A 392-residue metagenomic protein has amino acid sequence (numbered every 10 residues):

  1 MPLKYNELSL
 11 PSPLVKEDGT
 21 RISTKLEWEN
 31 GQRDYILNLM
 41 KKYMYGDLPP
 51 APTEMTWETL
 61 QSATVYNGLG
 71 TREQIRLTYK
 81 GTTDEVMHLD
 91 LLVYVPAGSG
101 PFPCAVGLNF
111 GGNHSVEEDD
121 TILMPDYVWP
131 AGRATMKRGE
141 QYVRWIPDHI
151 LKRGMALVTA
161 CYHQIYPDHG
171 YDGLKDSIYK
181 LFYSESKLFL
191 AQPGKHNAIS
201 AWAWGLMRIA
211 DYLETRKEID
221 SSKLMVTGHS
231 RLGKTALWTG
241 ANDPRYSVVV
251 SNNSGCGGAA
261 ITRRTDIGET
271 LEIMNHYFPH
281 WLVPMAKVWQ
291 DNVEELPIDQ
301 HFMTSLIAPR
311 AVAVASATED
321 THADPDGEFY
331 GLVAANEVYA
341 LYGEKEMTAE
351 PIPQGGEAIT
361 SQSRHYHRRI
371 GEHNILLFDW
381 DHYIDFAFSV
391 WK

Functional and structural regions predicted by a protein language model:
M1-L48, F386: N-terminal pre-domain segments of enzymes
D47-C104, N109-N113: N-terminal cap/lid segment of alpha/beta-hydrolase-fold proteins
L108-T215, G258, T262-R263: Cap/lid segment of the alpha/beta-hydrolase catalytic domain
L181, E185, S251-M303, D324 (+1 more regions): Mobile cap/lid helix-loop segments that gate and shape the active-site cleft of serine hydrolases
M207-E269, N292: Primarily recognizes the serine-hydrolase "nucleophile elbow" in alpha/beta-hydrolase and SGNH/GDSL folds
Y277, L332-K392: C-terminal catalytic histidine-bearing segment of alpha/beta-hydrolase fold enzymes
L306-V312, T360-R364: Short, proline-enriched alpha-helix->beta-strand connector loops that line the catalytic pocket of alpha/beta-hydrolase
A308-P325, R369-G371: Conserved strand-to-loop "acid loop" that flanks and positions the catalytic carboxylate
